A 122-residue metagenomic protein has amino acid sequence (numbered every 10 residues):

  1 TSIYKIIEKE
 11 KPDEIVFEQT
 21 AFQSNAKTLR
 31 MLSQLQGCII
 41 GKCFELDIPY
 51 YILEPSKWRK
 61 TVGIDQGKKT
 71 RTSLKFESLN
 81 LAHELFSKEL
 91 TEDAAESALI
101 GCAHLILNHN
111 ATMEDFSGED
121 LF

Functional and structural regions predicted by a protein language model:
T1-F122: Phosphate- and other anionic-substrate recognition elements at nucleic-acid/protein interfaces
